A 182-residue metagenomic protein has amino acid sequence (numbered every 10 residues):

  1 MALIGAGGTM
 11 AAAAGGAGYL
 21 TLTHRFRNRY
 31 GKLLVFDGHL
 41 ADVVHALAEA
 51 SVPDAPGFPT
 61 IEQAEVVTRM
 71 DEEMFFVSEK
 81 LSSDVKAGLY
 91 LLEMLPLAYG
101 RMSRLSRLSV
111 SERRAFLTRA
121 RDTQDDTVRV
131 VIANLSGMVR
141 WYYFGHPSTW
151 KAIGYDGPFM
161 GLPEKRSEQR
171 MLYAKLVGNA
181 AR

Functional and structural regions predicted by a protein language model:
M1-A2, L34-G38, I61, E79: A short glycine-/small-residue-rich loop at the edge of a beta-strand within enzyme catalytic domains
M1-G18, S109: N-terminal export leaders
A2-G5, L22-N28, D42-A48, M70-F75 (+1 more regions): Short, mixed-charge, low-aromatic patches
G8, R29-G31, L162: Mature exported/compartmentalized surface modules and terminal targeting/interaction regions
M10, T21-L22, S51, A55 (+2 more regions): Short amphipathic alpha-helical segments enriched in hydrophobics
A12-A46, R182: C-terminal segment of N-terminal export signals and the immediately downstream linker at the start of the mature
D37-I61: Short extracytoplasmic
A46, F58-I61, E65-R182: Mature-region segments of soluble proteins
